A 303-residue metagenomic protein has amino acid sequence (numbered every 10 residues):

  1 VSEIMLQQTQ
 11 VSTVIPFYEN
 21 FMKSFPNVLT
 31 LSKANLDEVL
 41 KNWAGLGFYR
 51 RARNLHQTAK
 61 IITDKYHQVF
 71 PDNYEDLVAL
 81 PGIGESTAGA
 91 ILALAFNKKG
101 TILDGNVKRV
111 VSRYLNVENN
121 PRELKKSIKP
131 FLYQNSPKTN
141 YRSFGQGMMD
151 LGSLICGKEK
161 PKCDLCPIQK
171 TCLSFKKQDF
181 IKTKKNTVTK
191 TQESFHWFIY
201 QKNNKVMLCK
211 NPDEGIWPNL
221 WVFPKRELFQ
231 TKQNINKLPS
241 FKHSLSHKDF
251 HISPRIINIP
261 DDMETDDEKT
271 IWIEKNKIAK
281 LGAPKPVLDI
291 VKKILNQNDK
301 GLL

Functional and structural regions predicted by a protein language model:
V1-K162, I168-L173, K177, Q192: Catalytic cores of DNA base-excision repair glycosylases
S153-L303: Intrinsically disordered, low-complexity, charged terminal extensions of DNA damage-control enzymes
